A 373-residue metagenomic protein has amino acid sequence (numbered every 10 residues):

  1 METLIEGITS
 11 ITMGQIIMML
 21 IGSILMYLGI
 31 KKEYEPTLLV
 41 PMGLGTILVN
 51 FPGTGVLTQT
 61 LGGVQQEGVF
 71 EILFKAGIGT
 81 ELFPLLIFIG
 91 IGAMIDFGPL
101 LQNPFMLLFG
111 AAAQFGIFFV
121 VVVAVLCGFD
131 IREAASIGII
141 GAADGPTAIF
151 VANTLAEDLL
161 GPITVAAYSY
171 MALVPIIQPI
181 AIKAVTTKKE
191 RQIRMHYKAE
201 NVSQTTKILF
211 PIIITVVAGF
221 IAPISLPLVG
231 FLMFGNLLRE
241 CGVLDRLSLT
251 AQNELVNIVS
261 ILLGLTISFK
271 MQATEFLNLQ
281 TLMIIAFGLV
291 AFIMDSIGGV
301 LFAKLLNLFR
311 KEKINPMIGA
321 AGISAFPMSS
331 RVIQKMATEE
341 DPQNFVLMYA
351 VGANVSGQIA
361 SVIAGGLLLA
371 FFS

Functional and structural regions predicted by a protein language model:
M1-S10, I16, G63-Q66, I180-L209 (+2 more regions): Intrinsically disordered, low-complexity non-transmembrane regions of multi-pass membrane transporters
M1-S10, K31, L44-L82, L237-S260 (+2 more regions): Hydrophobic transmembrane alpha-helices of multi-pass solute/ion transporters
T12, L100-V121, A273-G299, A353-N354: Entry/N-cap segments of selected transmembrane alpha helices and their immediately preceding amphipathic helices
K31-L39, T58, F70-F74, I95-F109 (+5 more regions): Interfacial helix-loop-helix linkers and transmembrane-helix boundary segments in multi-pass membrane proteins
K75-T80, I89-M94, F109-F119, V123 (+3 more regions): Alpha-helical membrane segments and immediately flanking helix-loop junctions that form or couple to the substrate/ion
L159-I176, I285-M294, I318: Alpha-helical transmembrane segments
S169-V243: Membrane-embedded hairpin module used as a gating/binding unit in multi-pass transport and secretion proteins
I214-F302: Transmembrane helical segments that form the transport core of multi-pass membrane transport proteins
